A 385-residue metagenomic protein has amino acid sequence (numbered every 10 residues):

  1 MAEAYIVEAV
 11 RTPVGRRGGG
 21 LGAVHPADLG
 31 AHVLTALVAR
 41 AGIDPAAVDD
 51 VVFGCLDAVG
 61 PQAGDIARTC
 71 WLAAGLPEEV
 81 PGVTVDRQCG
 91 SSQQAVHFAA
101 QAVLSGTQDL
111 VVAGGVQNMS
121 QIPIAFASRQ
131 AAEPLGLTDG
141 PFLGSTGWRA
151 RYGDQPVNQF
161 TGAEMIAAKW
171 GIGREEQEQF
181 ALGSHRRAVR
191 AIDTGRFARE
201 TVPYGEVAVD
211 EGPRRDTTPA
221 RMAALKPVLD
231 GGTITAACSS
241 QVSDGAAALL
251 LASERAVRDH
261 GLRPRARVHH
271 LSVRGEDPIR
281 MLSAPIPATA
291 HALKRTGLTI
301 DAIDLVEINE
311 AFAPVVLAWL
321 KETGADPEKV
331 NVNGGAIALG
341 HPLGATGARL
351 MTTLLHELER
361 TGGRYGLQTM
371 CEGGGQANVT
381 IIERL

Functional and structural regions predicted by a protein language model:
M1-H25, A36, A220-S283, P287 (+4 more regions): Condensing-enzyme catalytic core mediating Claisen C-C bond formation in acyl metabolism
R11-T12, A23-A27, A31-H32, R40 (+3 more regions): N-terminal extracellular/periplasmic Venus flytrap/periplasmic-binding protein-like
G22-V111, V116-P134, T201-V209, I279 (+1 more regions): Conserved beta-ketoacyl condensing-enzyme motif
V24, C55-D109, G153-Q159, D216-Q241 (+3 more regions): Conserved catalytic cysteine-centered active-site region of acyl-thioester-dependent Claisen-condensing enzymes
A27-G42, I66-C70, A95, Q159-I166 (+5 more regions): Short, well-ordered amphipathic alpha-helical segments that serve as non-catalytic structural scaffolds within diverse
R87-Q117, A167-R196, A248-R255, P342-T361 (+1 more regions): Active-site-proximal alpha-helical scaffold in enzymes
L110-M165: Flexible glycine-/small-residue-enriched beta->alpha junction loops that bind anionic phosphate/pyrophosphate groups
G162-E164, F197-E200, Y204, H269-A338: Active-site pocket-lining segment
